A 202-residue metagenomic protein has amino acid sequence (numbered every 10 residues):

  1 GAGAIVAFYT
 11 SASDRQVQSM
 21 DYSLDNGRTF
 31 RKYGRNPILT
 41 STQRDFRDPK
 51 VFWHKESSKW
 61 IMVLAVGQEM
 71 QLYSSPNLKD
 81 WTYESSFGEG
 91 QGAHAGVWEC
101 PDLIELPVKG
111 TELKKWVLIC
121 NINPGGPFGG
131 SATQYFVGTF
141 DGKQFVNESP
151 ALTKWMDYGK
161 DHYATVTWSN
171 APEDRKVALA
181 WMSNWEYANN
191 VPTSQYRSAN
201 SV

Functional and structural regions predicted by a protein language model:
G1-P49, W53-E99, P107-Y158, E173 (+1 more regions): Beta-rich carbohydrate-recognition and catalytic domains
E99-P101, Y163-T165: Repeated scaffold domains used in trafficking and secretory/extracellular systems, primarily beta-propellers
H162, W168-A171: Short, amphipathic alpha-helical segments
